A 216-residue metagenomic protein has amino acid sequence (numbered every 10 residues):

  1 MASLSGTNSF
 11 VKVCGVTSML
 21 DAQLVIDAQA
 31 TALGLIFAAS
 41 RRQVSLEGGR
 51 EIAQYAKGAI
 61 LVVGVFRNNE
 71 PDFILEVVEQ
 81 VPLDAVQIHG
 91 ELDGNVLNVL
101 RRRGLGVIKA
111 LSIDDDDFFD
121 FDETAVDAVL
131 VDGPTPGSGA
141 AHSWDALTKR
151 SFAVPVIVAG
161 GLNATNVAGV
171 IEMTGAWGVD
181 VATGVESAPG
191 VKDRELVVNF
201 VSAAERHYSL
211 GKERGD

Functional and structural regions predicted by a protein language model:
M1-D216: Conserved N-terminal beta1-alpha1 strand-loop-helix module at the mouth
